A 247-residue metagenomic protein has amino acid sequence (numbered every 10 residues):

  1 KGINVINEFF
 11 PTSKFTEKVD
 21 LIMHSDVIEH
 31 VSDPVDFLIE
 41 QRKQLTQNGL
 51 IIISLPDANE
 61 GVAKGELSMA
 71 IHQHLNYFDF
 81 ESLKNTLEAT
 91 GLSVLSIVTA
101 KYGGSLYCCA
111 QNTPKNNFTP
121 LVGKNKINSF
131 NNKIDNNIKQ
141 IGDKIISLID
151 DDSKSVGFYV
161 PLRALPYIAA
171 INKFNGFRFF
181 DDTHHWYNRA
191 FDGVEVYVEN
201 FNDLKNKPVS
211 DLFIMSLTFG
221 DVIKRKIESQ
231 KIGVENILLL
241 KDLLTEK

Functional and structural regions predicted by a protein language model:
K1-G65, Y77-A89, A110, L165-P166 (+3 more regions): Conserved SAM-binding loop
I52-S54, S96, G157-F158, L239: A structural signal for short, well-ordered beta-strand segments and their strand-loop junctions that often border
S68-M69, Q73: Adenylate-forming
H74-F78, T99: Extended, H/D-rich, highly charged conserved domains that either
L92-G103: Conserved S-adenosyl-L-methionine
Y107-K247: Hydrophobic, well-ordered beta-alpha structural blocks that scaffold small-molecule cofactor pockets
